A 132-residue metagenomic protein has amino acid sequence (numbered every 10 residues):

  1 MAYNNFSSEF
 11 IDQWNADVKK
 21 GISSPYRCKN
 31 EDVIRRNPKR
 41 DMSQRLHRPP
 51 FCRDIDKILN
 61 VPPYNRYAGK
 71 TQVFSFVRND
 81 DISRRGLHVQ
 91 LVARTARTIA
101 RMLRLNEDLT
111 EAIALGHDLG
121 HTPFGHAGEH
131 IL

Functional and structural regions predicted by a protein language model:
A2-L132: An N-terminal structural lobe/cap that precedes and organizes the functional/catalytic core across diverse proteins
